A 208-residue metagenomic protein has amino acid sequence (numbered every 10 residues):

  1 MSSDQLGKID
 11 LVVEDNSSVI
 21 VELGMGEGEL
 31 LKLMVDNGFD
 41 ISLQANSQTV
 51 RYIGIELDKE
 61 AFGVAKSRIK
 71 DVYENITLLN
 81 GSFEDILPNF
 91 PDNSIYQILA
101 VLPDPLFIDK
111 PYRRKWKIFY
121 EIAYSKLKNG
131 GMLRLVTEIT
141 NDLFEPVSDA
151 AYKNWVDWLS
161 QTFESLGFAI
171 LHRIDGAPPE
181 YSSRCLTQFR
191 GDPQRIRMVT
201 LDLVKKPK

Functional and structural regions predicted by a protein language model:
M1-S18: Class I SAM-dependent methyltransferase Rossmann-like catalytic core, especially the SAM/SAH-binding loop
G28-K32: Glycine-rich SAM-binding Motif I of class I
M34-T77, E84: Class I SAM-dependent methyltransferase SAM/SAH-binding core
P88-Q97: A short acidic, Gly/Pro-enriched loop at the edge of an enzyme's catalytic core that lines a small-molecule cofactor
Y96-R114: A short SAM/SAH-binding and catalytic strip from SAM-dependent methyltransferases
R114-N129: A short glycine-rich, Lys/Arg-flanked "PGG" loop and its adjoining helix->strand segment in the class I
G130-E138: Conserved beta-strand signature within the Rossmann-like core of class I S-adenosyl-L-methionine
E145-K208: Class I S-adenosyl-L-methionine
